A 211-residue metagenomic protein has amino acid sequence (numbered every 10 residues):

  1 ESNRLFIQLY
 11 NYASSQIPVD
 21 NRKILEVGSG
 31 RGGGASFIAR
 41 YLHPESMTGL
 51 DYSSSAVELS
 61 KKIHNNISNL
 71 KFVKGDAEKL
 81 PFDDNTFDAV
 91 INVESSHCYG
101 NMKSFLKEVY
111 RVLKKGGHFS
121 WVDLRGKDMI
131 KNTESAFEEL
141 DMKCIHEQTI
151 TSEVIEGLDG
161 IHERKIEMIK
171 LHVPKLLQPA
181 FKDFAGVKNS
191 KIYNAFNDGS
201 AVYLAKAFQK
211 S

Functional and structural regions predicted by a protein language model:
N3-D20: Conserved alpha-helix/loop element of class I SAM-dependent methyltransferases that forms part of the SAM/SAH-binding
L25, R31-K79: Class I SAM-dependent methyltransferase SAM/SAH-binding core
E78-V90: A short acidic, Gly/Pro-enriched loop at the edge of an enzyme's catalytic core that lines a small-molecule cofactor
A89-G100: A short SAM/SAH-binding and catalytic strip from SAM-dependent methyltransferases
K103-K115: A short glycine-rich, Lys/Arg-flanked "PGG" loop and its adjoining helix->strand segment in the class I
G117-D123: Conserved beta-strand signature within the Rossmann-like core of class I S-adenosyl-L-methionine
M142-E153: Conserved S-adenosyl-L-methionine
S152-S211: Conserved Class I S-adenosyl-L-methionine
